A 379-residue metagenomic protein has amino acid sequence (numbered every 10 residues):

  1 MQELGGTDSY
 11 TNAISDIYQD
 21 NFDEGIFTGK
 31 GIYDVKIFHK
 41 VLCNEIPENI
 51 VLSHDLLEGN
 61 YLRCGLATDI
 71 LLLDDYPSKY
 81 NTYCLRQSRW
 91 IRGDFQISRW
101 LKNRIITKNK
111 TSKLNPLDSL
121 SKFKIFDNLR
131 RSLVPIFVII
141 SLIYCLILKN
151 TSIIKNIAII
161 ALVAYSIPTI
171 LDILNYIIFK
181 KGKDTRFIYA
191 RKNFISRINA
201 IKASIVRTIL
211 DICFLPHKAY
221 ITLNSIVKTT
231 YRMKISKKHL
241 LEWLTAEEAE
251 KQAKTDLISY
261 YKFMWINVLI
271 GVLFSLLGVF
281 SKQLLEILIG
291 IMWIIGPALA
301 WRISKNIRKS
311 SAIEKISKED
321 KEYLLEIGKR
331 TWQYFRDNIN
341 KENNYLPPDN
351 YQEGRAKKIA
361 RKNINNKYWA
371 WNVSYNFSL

Functional and structural regions predicted by a protein language model:
M1-T208, I212, K218, S236-A246: Non-transmembrane catalytic domains and loops of membrane-associated enzymes and transporters that build or traffic
A13-D20, S196-C213, E250-D256, K318-N338: Cytosolic juxtamembrane regulatory segments of multi-pass membrane proteins
L56, Q96-I106, N267-F274, V373-S378: Short, surface-exposed, charge-dense and proline/glycine-enriched linear segments
Y80, L257, A356-I359: Short glycine-biased active-site loop of nucleotidyltransferases that positions the nucleotide triphosphate and helps
V134-C145, N224-T229, F274, K282: Helix-rich, typically C-terminal accessory recognition domains appended to large enzymatic cores
I147-S196, A203, K251-E314: Contiguous transmembrane helix-bundle modules in multi-pass membrane proteins
A219, L223-E247, S281-L379: Acidic, mature catalytic/reactive cores of soluble proteins
